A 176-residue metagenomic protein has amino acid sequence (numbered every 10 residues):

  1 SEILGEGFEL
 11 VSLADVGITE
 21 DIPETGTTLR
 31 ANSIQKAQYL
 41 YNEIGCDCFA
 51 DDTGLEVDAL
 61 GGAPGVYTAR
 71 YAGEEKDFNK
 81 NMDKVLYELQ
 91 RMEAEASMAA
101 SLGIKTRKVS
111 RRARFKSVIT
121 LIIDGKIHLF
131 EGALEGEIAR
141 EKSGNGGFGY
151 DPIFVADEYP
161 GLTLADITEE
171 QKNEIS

Functional and structural regions predicted by a protein language model:
E2-S176: Anionic-ligand binding patches
